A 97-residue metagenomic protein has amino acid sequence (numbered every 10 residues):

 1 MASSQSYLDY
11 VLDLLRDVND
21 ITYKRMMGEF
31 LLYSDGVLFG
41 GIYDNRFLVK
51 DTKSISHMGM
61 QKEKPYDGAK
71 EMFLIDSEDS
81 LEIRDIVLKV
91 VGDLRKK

Functional and structural regions predicted by a protein language model:
M1-K97: Charge-dense, helix-prone N-terminal extensions
